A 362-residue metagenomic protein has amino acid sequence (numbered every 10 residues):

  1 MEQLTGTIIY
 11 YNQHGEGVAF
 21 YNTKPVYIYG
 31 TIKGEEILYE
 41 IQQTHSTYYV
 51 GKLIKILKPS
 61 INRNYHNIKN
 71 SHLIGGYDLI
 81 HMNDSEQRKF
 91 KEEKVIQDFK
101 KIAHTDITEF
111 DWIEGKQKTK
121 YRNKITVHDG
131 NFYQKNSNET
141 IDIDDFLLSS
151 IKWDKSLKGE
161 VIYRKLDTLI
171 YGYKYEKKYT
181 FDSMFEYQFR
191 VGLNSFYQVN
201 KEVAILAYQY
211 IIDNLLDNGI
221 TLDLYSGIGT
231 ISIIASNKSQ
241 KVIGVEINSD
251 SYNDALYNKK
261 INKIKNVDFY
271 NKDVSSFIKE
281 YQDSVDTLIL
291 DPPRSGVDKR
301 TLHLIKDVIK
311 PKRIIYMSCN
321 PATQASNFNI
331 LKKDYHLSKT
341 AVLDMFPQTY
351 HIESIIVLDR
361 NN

Functional and structural regions predicted by a protein language model:
M1-N70, S276: Terminal RNA-binding accessory module
Y10-G15, L169-N362: Rossmann-like S-adenosyl-L-methionine
N22, H45, D129-N131, K135-S137 (+1 more regions): Short acidic-glycine loop/turn motifs at beta-strand connectors
G34, S149, N200: Short, conserved phosphate/pyrophosphate- and ester-handling motifs at nucleotide-, phospho-/glycolipid
L38-E40, T126, L222: Hydrophobic beta-strand signal
Q42-T44, I56-L57, I80, H128 (+2 more regions): Solvent-exposed residues in well-ordered beta-strands and their adjoining turns, especially edge/terminal strands
I54-K158: Extended interfacial segments that mediate partner engagement and assembly in macromolecular machines
I162-R164: Structural signature of eukaryotic scaffold interfaces centered on beta-propeller domains
